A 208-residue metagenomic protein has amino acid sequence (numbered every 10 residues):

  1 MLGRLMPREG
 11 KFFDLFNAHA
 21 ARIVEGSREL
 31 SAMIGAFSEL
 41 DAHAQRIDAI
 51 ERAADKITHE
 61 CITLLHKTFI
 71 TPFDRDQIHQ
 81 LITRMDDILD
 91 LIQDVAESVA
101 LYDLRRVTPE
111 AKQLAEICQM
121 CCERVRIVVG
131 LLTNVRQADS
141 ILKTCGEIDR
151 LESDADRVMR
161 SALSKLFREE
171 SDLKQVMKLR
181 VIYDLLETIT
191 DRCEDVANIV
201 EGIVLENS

Functional and structural regions predicted by a protein language model:
M1-S208: Cytosolic, long alpha-helical scaffolding segments
